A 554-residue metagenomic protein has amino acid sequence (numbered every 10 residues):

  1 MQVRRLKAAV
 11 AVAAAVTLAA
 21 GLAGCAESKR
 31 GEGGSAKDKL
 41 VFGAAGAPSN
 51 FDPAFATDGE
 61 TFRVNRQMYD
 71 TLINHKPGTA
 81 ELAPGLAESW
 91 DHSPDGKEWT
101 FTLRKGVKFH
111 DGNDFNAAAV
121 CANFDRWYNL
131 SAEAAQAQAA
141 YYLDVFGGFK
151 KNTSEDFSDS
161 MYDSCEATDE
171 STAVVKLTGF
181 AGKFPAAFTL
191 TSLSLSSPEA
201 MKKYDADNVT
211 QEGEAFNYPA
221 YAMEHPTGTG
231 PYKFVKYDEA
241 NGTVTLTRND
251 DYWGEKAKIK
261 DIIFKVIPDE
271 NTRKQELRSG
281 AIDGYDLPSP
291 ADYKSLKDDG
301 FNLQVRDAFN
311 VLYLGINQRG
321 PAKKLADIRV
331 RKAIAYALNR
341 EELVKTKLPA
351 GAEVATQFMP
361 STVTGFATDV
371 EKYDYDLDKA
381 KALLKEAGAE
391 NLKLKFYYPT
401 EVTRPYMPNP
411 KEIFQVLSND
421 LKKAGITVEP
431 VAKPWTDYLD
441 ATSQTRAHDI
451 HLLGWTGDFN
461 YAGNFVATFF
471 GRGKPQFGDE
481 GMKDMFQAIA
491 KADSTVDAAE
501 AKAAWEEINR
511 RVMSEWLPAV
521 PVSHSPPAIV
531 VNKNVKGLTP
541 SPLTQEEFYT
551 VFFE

Functional and structural regions predicted by a protein language model:
G43-P94, T227: N-terminal lobe/hinge region of extracytoplasmic solute-binding protein
E88-A139, V174, K324: Aromatic- and charge-enriched surface segment that lines or borders ligand/interaction sites
R126, A220, G242-S295, F309: Ligand-site clamp/hinge motif
A137-V209: Surface-exposed binding/hinge segments that line and control ligand-binding clefts or catalytic entry sites
A181, T189-G254: Gly/Pro-rich hinge or "lid" segments in bacterial periplasmic/extracellular proteins
E239-N241, K385-G457, A498: Ligand/substrate-recognition segments at binding pockets and active sites
T245-T247, A326-N419, E507: Append "and occasionally in soluble cytosolic enzymes with long acidic Gly/Pro-rich linkers
L338-G365, N409-V416, L439-E554: Detector for C-terminal structural segments
